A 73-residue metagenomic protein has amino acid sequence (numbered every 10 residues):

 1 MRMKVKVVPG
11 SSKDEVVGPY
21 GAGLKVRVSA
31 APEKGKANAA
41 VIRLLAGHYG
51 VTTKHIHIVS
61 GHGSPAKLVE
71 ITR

Functional and structural regions predicted by a protein language model:
M1-R27: N-terminal first-folded block
K6-V7, D14, V41, V59-G61: Homeobox/homeodomain signature
K34, I42-R73: C-terminal structural segments of small proteins and small subunits
